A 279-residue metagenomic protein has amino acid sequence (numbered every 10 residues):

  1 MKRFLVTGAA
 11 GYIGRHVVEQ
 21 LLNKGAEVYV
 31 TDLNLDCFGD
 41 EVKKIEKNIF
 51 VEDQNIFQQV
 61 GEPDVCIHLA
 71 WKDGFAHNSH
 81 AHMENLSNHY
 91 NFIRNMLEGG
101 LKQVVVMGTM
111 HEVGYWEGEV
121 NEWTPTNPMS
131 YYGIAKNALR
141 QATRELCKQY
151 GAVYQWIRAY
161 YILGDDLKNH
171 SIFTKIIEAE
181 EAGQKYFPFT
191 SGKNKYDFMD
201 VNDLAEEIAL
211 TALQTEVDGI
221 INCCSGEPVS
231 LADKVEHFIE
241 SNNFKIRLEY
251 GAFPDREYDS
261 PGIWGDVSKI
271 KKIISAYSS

Functional and structural regions predicted by a protein language model:
F4-K24: N-terminal Rossmann NAD(P)H-binding glycine-rich loop of SDR-like oxidoreductase domains
T7, T31, C66-L69, V104-M110 (+1 more regions): SDR active-site strand-loop-helix element
G39-E52: Rossmann-fold cofactor-recognition segment
I49-S87: NAD(P)H-binding glycine-rich loop region in Rossmannoid oxidoreductase-like domains and their noncatalytic homologs
N91-Y131: Conserved Rossmann-fold NAD(P)-dependent oxidoreductase catalytic core, especially the SDR/UDP-sugar
A135-A138: Active-site helix of classical SDR
Q141-Y196, V201-D203, F238-S241: NAD(P)-dependent short-chain dehydrogenase/reductase
Q184, P188-G192, Y196-S279: C-terminal substrate-binding subdomain of Rossmann-fold SDR/epimerase-dehydratase oxidoreductases
